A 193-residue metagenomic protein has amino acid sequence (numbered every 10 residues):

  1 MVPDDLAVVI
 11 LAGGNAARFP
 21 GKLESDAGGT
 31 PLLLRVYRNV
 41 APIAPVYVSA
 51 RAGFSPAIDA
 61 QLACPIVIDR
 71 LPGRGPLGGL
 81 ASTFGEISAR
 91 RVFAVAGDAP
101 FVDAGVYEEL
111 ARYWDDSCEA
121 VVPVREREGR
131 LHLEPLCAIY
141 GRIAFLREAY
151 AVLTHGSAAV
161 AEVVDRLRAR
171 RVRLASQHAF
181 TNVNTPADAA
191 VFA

Functional and structural regions predicted by a protein language model:
V2-S157, D165-A179, P186-A187: Nucleotide and nucleotide-moiety/phosphate-recognizing core
